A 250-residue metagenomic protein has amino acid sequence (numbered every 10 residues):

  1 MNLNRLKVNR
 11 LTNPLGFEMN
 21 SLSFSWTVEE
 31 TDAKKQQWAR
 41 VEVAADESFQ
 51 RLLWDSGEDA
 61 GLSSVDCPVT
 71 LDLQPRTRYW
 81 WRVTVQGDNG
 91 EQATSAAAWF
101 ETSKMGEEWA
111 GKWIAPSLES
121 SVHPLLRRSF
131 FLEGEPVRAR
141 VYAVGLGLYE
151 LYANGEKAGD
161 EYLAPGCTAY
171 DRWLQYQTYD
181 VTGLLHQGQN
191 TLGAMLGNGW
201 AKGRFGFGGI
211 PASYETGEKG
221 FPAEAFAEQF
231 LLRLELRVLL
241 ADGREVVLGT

Functional and structural regions predicted by a protein language model:
M1-T31, W99-G106: Pro/Thr/Ser/Gly-rich low-complexity, intrinsically disordered linker/stalk tracts
V8, G57, A98, G106-E119: Surface loop/turn signatures of beta-propeller and other carbohydrate-active proteins
P14, D55-G57, A98, E161 (+1 more regions): Short hydrophobic alpha-helix segments
E18, P75-R76, H186-Q187: Surface-exposed loops/turns
W26, G61, W80-R82, G87 (+3 more regions): Accessory beta-strand-rich segments of carbohydrate-active enzymes
K34-R78, T84, D88-T94, G111-I114: Recognizes extended acidic, P/S/T-rich segments that occur within or adjacent to Ig-like beta-sandwich modules
Q36, A93-A97, Q229-R233: Short edge beta-strand segments in beta-sheet-rich domains
